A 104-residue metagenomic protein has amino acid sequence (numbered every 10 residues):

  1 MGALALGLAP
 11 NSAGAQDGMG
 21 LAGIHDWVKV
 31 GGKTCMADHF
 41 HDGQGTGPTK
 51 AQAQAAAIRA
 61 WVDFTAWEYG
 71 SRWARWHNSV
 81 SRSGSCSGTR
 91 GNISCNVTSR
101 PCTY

Functional and structural regions predicted by a protein language model:
L4-S12: C-terminal segment of classical bacterial N-terminal signal peptides
N11-Y104: Domain-level marker for long, solvent-exposed, non-transmembrane regions
